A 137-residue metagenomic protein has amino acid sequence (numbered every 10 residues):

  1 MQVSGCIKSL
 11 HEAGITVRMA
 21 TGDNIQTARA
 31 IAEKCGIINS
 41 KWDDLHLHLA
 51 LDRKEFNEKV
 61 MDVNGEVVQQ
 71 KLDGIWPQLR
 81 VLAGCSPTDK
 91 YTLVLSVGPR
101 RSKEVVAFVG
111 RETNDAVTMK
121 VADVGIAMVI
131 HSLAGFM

Functional and structural regions predicted by a protein language model:
M1-V109, D115-A116, A122-M137: Cytosolic catalytic headpieces and adjacent flexible linkers of membrane translocases
